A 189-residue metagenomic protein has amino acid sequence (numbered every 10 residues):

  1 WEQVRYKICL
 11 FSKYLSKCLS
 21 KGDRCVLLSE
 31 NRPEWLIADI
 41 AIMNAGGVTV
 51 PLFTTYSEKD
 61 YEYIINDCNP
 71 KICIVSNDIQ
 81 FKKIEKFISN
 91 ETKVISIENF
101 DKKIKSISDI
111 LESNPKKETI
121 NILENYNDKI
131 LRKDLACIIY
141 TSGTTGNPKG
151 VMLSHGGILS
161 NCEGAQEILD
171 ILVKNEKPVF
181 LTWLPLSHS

Functional and structural regions predicted by a protein language model:
W1-L36, I40, S57-E62, S108 (+1 more regions): Conserved AMP-binding/adenylate-forming core of the ANL superfamily
W1-Q3, A136-C162: Conserved AMP-binding A3 loop
K7-K13, V151-L172: Conserved structural elements of the adenylate-forming
D23, L27, G157, I168-S189: Conserved AMP-binding loop of ANL adenylate-forming enzymes
G46: Structured binding elements
Y56-E85, N161-L181: Conserved ATP-dependent adenylate/AMP-binding module captured primarily in the ANL superfamily
I79-R132: ANL superfamily adenylate-forming
K116-Y140, N147, V173-V179: Conserved pre-ATP/AMP-binding loop-to-beta segment of ANL
